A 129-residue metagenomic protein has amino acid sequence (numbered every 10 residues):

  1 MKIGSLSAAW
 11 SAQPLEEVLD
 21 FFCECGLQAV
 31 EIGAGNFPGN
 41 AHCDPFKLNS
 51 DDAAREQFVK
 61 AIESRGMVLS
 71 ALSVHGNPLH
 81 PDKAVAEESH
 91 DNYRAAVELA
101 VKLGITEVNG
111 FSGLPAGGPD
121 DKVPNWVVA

Functional and structural regions predicted by a protein language model:
M1-G4: Extreme N-terminal starter segment of soluble prokaryotic enzymes
L6-W10, G33-F37, V74-N77, G113-P115: Active-site beta-loop-alpha junctions enriched in small/polar residues
S11-E17: Short N-terminal binding/cap micro-motifs at the start of the first secondary-structure element
E17, F21, E56-S64, P78-A129: Active-site acidic/histidine proton-transfer and metal-coordination neighborhood in alpha/beta enzyme cores
Q28, V68, T106: Short acidic/polar active-site loop segments enriched in Thr and Asp
E31, A71-S73, N109: Conserved beta-strand positions in the central sheet of alpha/beta enzyme cores
I32-V59, S112-P119: Glycine-rich, proline-tolerant flexible connector loops at the mouths of alpha/beta enzymes
L69-A71, L79: A basic- and aromatic-enriched beta-loop-alpha substructure that forms the phosphate/nucleotide- and DNA/RNA-contacting
